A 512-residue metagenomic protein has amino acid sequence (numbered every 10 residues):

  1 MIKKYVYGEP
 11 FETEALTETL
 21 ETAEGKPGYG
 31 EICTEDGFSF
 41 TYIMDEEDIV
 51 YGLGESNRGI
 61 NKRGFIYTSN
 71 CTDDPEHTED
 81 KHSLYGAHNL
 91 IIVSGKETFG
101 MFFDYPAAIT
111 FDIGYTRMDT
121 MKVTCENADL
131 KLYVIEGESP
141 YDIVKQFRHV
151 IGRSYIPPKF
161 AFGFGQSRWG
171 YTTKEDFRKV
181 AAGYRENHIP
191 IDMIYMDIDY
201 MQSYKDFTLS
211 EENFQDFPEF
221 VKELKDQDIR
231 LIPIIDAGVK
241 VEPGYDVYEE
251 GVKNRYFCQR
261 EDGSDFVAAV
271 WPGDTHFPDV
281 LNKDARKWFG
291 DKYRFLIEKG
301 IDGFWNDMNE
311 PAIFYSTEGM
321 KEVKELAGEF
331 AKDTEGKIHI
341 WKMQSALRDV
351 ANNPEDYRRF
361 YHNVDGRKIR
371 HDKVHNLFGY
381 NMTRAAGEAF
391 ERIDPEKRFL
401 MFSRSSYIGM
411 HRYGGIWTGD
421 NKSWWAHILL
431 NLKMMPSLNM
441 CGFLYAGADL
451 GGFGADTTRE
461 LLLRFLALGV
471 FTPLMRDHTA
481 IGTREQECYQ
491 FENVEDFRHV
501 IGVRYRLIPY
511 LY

Functional and structural regions predicted by a protein language model:
M1-A161, R168-G170, K174, A181-E186 (+3 more regions): Catalytic and substrate-binding clefts that recognize carbohydrates or anionic sugar/phosphate headgroups
I2, P190-F497: Aromatic- and carboxylate-enriched substrate-binding clefts and catalytic-loop regions of carbohydrate-active enzymes
I2-V6, H82, I109-I113, M118-M121 (+1 more regions): Non-catalytic C-terminal accessory modules of carbohydrate-active enzymes
T41-I43, S56-G59, D74-S83, N89-G95 (+13 more regions): A general structural signal for short secondary-structure junctions and capping/turn motifs
Y67-C71, L84-A87, R178, R286 (+4 more regions): Short, hydrophobic/amphipathic alpha-helical packing segments that form internal helix faces or helix-helix interfaces
L90, I143, F147, Y184 (+4 more regions): A residue-level signal for conserved active-site and pocket-lining positions in enzyme catalytic cores
I135, G165, K222-K225: Domain-wide signal for the mature, well-folded portions of proteins, strongly enriched in nucleus-encoded organellar
S167-W169, F177-R178, G183-N187, D192 (+1 more regions): C-terminal substrate/ligand-recognition segments
